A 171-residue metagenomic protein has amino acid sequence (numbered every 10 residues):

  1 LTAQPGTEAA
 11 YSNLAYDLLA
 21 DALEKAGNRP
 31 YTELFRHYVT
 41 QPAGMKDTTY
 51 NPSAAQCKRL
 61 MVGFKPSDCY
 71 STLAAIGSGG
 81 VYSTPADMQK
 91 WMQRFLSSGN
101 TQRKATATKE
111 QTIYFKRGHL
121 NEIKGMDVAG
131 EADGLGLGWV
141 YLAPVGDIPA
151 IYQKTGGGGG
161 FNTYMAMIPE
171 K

Functional and structural regions predicted by a protein language model:
L1-G159: Short, surface-exposed loop or secondary-structure junction motifs that flank catalytic or metal-binding residues
K46, E170-K171: Loop/turn elements at helix/coil->beta-strand transitions in domains of secreted/extracellular proteins
Q153, N162-P169: Short, surface-exposed beta-strand/loop micro-motifs that present aromatic residues
